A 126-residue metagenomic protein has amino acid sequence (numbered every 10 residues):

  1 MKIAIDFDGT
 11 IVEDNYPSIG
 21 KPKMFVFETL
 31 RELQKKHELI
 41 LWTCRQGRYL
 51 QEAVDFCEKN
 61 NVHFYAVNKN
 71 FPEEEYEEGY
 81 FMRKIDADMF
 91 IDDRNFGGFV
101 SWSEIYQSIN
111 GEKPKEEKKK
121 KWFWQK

Functional and structural regions predicted by a protein language model:
M1-P72: Alpha-helical substrate-recognition element adjacent to the catalytic core
L50-K126: C-terminal cap/substrate-recognition subdomain and adjoining C-terminal extension of metal-dependent phosphatase-like
